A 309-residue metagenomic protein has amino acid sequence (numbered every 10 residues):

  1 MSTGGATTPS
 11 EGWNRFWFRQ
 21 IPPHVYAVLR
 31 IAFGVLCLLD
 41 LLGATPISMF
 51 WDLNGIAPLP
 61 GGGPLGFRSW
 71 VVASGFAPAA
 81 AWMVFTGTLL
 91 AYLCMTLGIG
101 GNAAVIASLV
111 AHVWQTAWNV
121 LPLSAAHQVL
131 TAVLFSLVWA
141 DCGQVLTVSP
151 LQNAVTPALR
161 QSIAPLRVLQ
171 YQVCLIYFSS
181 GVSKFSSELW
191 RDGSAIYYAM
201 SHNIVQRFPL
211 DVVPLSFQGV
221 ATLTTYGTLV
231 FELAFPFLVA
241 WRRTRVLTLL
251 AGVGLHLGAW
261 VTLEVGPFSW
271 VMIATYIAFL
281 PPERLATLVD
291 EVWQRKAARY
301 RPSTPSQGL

Functional and structural regions predicted by a protein language model:
M1-L309: Alpha-helical membrane-anchoring segments
